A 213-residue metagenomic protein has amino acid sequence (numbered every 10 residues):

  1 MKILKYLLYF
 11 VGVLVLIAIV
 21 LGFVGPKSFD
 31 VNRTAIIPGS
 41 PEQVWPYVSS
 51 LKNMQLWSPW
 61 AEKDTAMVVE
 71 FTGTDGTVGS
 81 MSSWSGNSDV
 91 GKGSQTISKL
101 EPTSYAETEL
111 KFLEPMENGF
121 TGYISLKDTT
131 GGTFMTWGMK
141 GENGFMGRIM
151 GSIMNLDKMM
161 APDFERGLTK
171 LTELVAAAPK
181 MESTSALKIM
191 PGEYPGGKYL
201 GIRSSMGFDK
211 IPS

Functional and structural regions predicted by a protein language model:
K2-Y6, P26, I202: Charge-rich (especially acidic), low-complexity segments
I3-F10, I36-P38, E42, S49 (+9 more regions): Glycine-rich portal/gate segments that line the openings of hydrophobic small-molecule binding cavities
K5-G22: Hydrophobic membrane-insertion alpha-helices, especially the h-region of bacterial N-terminal signal peptides
A18-T34: Aromatic-capped interface at the extracytoplasmic side of an N-terminal signal-anchor transmembrane helix
G25, G76, P102, E193-G196: A short, polar/charged loop/turn motif at coil->beta-strand junctions and beta-hairpin connectors
F29, R33-I36, L156, M160: Juxtamembrane interface helices immediately C-terminal to a transmembrane segment
N118, G122-T129, F134-K140, G144-S213: A solvent-exposed interaction/effector surface
